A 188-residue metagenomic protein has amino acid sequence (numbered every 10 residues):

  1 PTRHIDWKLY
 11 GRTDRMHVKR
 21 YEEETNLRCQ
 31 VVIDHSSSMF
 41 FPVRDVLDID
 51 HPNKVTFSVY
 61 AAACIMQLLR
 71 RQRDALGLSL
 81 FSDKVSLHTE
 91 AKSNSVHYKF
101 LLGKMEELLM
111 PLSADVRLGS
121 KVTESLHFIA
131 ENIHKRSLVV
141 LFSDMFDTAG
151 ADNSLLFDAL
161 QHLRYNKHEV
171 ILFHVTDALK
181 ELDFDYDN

Functional and structural regions predicted by a protein language model:
P1, L9, D14, V18-A63 (+1 more regions): Exposed, interaction-prone extracellular/peripheral surfaces
D6: Short, Gly/Ser/Thr-enriched beta-strand-loop segments that form substrate-interacting elements of hydrolase/peptidase
